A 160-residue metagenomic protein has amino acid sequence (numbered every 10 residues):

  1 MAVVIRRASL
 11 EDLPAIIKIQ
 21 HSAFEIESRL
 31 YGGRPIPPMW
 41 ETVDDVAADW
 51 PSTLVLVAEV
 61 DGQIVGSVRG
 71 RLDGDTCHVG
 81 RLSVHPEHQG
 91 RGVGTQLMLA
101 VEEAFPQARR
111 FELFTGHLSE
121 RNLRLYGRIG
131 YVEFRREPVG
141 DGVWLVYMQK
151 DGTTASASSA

Functional and structural regions predicted by a protein language model:
V4-K18: A short beta-loop-alpha structural element at the N-terminal edge of CoA-dependent acyl/N-acetyltransferase catalytic
I17-V46: Conserved GNAT-fold acetyl-CoA-binding loop/helix
D44-V57, H78: A short helix-loop-beta-strand connector motif used in the catalytic cores of GNAT acetyltransferases and, in some
V57, Q63-R71, H78-S83: Conserved beta-strand in the GNAT
L82-Q89, T115-H117: A short, internal acetyl-CoA/4′-phosphopantetheine-binding micro-motif in the GNAT/acyltransferase core
V84, G90-E103, R124, R128: Conserved acetyl-CoA-binding loop-helix of GNAT-fold acetyltransferases
M98, A104-H117: Conserved GNAT acetyl-CoA-binding A-motif
E112-G116, L123, G127-Y147: Conserved catalytic-core motifs of GNAT/GCN5-like acyltransferases
